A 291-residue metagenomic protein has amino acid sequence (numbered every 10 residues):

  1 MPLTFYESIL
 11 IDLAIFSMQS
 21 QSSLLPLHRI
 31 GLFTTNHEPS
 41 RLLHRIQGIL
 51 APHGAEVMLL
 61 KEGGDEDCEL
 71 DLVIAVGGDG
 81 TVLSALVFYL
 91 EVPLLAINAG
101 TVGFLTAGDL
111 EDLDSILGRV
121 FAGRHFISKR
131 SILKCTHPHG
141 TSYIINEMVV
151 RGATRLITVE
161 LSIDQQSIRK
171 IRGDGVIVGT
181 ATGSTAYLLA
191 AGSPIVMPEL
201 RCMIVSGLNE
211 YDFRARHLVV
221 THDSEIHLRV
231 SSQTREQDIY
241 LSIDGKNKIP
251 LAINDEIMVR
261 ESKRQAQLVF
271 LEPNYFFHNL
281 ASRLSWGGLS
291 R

Functional and structural regions predicted by a protein language model:
L10-V76, S84, F88, L110-F126 (+1 more regions): ATP/NTP phosphate-donor binding region
I74, G78, N98, M148 (+1 more regions): A residue-level signal for conserved active-site and pocket-lining positions in enzyme catalytic cores
G78-T81, G100-V102, T182-T185: Short glycine-rich anion-binding loops that position phosphate/pyrophosphate groups of nucleotides and phosphorylated
F88-Y89, V196-M197, V220: Short, conserved loop/helix-junction motifs that constitute active-site signature segments in enzyme catalytic cores
V92-L95: Proline-centered loop/turn at the N-terminus of a beta-strand
V102-G175: Catalytic core of DAGKc-family lipid kinases
S142, V150-A153, I163-S167, R216-R291: ATP/nucleoside-binding phosphotransfer catalytic cores, i.e., glycine-rich phosphate-binding loops
R169-D174, V178-R214: Gly/Ser/Thr-rich active-site loops/lids in small-molecule metabolic enzymes that frequently grip phosphoryl groups
